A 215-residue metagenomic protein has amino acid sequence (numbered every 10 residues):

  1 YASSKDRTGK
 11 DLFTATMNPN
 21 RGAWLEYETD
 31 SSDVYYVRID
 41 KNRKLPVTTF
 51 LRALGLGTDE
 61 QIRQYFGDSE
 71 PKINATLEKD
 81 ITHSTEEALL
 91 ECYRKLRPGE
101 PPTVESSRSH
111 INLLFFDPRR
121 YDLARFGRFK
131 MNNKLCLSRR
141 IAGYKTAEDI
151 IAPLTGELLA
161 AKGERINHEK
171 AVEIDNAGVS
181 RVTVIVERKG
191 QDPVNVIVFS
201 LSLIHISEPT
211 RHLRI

Functional and structural regions predicted by a protein language model:
Y1-L203, S207, R211-R214: N-terminal non-catalytic structural scaffold regions of very large proteins
